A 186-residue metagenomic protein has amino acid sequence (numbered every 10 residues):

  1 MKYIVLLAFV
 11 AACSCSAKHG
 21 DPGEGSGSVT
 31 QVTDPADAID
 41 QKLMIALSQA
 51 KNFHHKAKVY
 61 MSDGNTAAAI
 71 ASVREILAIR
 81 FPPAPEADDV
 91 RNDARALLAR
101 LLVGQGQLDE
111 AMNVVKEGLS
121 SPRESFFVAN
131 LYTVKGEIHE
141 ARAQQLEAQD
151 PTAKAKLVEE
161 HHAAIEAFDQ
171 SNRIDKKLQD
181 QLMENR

Functional and structural regions predicted by a protein language model:
S14-H19: Bacterial signal peptide processing site
A38-M44, A78-R91, L119-A129, D175-E184: Flexible helix-coil transition and linker loops at the boundaries of alpha-helical arrays
L43-I79: Alpha-helical segment of the N-proximal tetratricopeptide repeat
S48-K51, H55, V90, L97 (+4 more regions): "A position-specific structural signal for the A-helix of alpha-solenoid helical repeats
